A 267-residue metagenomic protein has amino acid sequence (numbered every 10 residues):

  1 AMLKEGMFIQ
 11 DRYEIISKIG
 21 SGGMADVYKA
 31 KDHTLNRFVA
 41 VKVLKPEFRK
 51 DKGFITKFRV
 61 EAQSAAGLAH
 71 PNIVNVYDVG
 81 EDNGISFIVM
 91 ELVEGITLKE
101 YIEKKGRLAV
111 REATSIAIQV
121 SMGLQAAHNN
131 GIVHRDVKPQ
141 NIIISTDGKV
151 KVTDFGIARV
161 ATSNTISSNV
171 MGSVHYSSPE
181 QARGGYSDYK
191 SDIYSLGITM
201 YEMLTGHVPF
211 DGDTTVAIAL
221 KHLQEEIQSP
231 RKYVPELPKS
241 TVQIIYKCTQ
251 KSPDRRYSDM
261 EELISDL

Functional and structural regions predicted by a protein language model:
I15-G22, V27: Protein kinase glycine-rich loop
K45-G67: AlphaC helix of the eukaryotic protein kinase fold
V79: Activation-segment/catalytic-loop signature of the eukaryotic protein kinase fold
N83-T97, Y101: Conserved short submotifs of the Hanks-type protein kinase catalytic core that shape the nucleotide-binding pocket
I116-A117: Activation segment signature within eukaryotic-like protein kinase domains
V120-I132: Protein kinase catalytic-loop region centered on the HRD/HxD motif
H175-L267: C-terminal lobe helix-coil module of Hanks-type protein kinase domains
